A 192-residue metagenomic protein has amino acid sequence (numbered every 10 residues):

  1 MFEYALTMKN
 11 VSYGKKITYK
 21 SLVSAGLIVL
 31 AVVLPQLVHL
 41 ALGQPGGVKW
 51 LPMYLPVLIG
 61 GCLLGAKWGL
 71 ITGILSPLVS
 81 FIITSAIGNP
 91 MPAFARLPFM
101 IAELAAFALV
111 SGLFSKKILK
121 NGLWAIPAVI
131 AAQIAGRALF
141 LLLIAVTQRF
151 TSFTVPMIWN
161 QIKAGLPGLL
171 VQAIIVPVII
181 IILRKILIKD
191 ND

Functional and structural regions predicted by a protein language model:
F2-L70: Hydrophobic transmembrane alpha-helices
K20-L30, G88-F107: Alpha-helical transmembrane segments and their immediate interhelical/interface regions in integral membrane proteins
I28-L34, L109, I175-I179: Hydrophobic core of alpha-helical transmembrane segments in multi-pass integral membrane proteins
I28-V32, S76-L78, Q133, R137: Residue-level recognition of pore/gate-forming positions within transmembrane alpha-helices of multi-pass
A31, P35, G61, S80 (+3 more regions): Structural signal for membrane-spanning alpha-helices in multi-pass inner-membrane proteins, emphasizing helix cores
L40-G47, L51, S85-P98, L113-D192: Membrane-embedded alpha-helical hairpins and interfacial helices in multi-pass inner-membrane proteins
Y54-L58, M100-A108, L169, A173: Alpha-helical transmembrane segments of multi-pass membrane proteins
P56, T72, S76-S80, L104-S111: Hydrophobic alpha-helical segments within and immediately flanking transmembrane helices of multi-pass membrane proteins
